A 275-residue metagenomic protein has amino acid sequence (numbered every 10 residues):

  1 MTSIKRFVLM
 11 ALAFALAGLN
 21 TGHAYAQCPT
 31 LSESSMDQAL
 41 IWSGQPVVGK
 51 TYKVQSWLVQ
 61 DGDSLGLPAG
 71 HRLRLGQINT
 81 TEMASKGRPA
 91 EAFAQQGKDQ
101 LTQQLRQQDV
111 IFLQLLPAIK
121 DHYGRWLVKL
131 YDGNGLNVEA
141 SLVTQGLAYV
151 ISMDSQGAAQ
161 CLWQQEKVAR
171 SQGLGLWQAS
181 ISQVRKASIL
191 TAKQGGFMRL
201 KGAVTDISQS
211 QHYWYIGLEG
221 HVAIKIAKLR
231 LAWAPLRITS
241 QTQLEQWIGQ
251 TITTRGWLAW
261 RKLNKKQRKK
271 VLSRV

Functional and structural regions predicted by a protein language model:
M1-A11: Bacterial N-terminal signal peptides that target proteins for export
M10-L19: Bacterial N-terminal signal peptides
G22-V275: Small beta-barrel nucleic-acid-binding modules, primarily SNase/OB-fold domains and secondarily Tudor-like barrels
